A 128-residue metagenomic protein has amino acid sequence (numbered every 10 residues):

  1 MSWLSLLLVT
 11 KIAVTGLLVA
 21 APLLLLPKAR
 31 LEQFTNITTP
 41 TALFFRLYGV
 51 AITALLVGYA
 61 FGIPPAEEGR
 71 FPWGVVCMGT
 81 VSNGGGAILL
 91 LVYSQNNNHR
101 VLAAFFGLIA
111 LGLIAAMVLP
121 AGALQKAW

Functional and structural regions predicted by a protein language model:
M1, N36-I37, P65-E68: Helix-boundary and loop/linker segments of multi-pass membrane transporters
W3-G16, P40, V101-A116: Alpha-helical transmembrane segments of integral membrane proteins, especially early/N-terminal helices
W3-L8, L18-L43: Membrane-helix boundary elements
G16-P22, T41-P64, C77-I88: Core segments of alpha-helical transmembrane spans in multipass integral membrane proteins
T35-A42, R70-V75, N98-L108: Non-cytosolic membrane-interface motifs at loop->transmembrane helix junctions
Y59-P72, L91-N96: Juxtamembrane helix-break-helix junctions at the cytosolic face of small multi-pass alpha-helical membrane proteins
A87-F105, A121-A123: Membrane-helix boundary connector in multi-pass membrane proteins
M117-W128: Juxtamembrane boundary at the C-terminal end of a transmembrane helix
